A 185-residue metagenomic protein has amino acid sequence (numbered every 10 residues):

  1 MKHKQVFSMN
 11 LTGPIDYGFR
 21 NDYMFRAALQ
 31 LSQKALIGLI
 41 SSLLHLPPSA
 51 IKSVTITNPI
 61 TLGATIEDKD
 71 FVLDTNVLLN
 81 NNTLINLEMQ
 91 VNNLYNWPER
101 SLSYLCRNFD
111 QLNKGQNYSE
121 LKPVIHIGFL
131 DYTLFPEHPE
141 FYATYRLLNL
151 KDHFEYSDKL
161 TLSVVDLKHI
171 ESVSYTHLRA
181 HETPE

Functional and structural regions predicted by a protein language model:
M1-S163, K168-V173: Accessory alpha/beta interaction modules
H177-E185: Single conserved hydrophobic/aromatic residue that forms the stacking wall/gate of nucleotide- or nucleobase-binding
